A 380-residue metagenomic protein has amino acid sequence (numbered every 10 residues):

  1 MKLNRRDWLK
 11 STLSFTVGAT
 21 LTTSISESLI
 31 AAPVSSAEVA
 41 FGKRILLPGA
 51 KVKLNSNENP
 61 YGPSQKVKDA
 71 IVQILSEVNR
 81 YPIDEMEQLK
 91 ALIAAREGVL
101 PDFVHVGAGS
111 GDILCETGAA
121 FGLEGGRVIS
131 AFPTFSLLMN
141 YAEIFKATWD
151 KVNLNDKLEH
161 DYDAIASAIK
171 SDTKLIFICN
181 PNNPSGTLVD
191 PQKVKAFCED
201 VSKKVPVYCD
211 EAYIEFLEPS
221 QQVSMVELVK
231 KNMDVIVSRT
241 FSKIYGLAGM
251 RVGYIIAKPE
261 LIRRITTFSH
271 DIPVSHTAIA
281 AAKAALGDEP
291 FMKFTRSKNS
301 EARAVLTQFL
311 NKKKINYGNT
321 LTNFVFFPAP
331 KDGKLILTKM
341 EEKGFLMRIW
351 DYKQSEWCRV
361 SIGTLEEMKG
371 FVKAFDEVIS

Functional and structural regions predicted by a protein language model:
M1-V17: N-terminal secretory signal peptides and thylakoid transit peptides that target proteins across membranes
T20, S24-R80: N-terminal "arm"/small-domain region of PLP-dependent enzymes with the aminotransferase-like
Q88-R127: Phosphate-binding glycine-rich loop
A120-Y141: Conserved PLP-anchoring active-site segment centered on the Schiff-base-forming lysine
L154-D156, S300, F309-K343: Conserved PLP-binding catalytic core of the aspartate aminotransferase-like
Y162-S171, P184-V207, E211-I244: Active-site pre-lysine segment of PLP-dependent enzymes
D234-G318: PLP-dependent aminotransferase class I/II
K339-K343, D351-S380: PLP-dependent enzyme catalytic core of the Aspartate aminotransferase-like
